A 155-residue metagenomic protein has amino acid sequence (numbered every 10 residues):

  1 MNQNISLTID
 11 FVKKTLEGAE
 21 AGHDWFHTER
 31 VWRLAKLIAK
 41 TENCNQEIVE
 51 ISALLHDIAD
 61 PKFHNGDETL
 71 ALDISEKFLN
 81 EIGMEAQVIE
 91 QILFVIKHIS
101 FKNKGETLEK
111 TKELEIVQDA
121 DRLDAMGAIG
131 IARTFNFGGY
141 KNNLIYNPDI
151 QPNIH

Functional and structural regions predicted by a protein language model:
N2, L16-E42, L55, K104-H155: Divalent metal-dependent phosphate-bond-processing catalytic cores, especially two-metal-ion Mg2+/Mn2+ enzymes that act
Q3, L7, R30, Q91-F94: Generic alpha-helical secondary structure signal
L7-G18: Generic N-terminal amphipathic, Lys/Arg-enriched alpha-helix
V31, D67-E81: An active-site-proximal "capping" alpha-helix that borders the catalytic cofactor pocket
Q46-H64, A71, I92-K102: His-Asp-centered metal-binding catalytic motifs of divalent-metal-dependent phosphohydrolases/nucleases
H64-E68, A128-I129: Conserved strand-to-helix beginnings and helix N-cap segments that scaffold or border functional pockets
I82-Q118: Hydrophobic, well-structured mid-protein blocks that either form specific transmembrane helices
